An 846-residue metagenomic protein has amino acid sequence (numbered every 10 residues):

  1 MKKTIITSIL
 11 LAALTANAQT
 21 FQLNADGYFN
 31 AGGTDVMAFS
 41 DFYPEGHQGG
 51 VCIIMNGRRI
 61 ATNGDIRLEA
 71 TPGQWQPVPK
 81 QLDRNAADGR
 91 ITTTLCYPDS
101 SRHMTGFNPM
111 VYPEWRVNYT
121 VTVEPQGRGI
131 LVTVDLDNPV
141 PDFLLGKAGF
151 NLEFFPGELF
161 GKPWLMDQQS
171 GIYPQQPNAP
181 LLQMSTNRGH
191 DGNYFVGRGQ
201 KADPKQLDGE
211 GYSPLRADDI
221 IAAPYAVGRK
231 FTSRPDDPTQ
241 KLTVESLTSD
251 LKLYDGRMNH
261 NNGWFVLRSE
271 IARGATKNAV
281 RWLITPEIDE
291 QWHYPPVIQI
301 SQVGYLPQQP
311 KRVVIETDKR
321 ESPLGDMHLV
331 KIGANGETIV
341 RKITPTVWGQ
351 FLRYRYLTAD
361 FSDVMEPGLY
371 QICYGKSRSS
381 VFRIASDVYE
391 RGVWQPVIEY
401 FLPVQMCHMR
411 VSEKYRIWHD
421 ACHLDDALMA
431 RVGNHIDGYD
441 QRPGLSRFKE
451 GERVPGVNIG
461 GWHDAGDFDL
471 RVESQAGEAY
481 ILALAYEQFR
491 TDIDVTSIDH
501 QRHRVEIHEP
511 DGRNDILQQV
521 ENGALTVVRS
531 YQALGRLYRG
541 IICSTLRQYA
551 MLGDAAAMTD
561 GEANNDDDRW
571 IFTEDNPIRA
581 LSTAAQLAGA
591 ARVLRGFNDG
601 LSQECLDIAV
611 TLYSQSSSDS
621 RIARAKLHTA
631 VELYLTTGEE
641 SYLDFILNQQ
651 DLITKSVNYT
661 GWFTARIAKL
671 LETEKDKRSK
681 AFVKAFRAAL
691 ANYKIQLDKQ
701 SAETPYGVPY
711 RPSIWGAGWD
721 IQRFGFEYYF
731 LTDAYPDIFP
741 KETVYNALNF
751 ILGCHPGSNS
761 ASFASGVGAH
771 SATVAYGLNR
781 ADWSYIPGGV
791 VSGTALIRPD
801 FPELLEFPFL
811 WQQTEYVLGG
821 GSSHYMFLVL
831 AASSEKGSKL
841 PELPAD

Functional and structural regions predicted by a protein language model:
T4-L14: Sec-dependent N-terminal signal peptides
Q19-D88, M184-I221: Beta-strand-rich N-terminal accessory domains
L68-V140: Extended, loop-rich substrate-binding clefts of extracytoplasmic carbohydrate-active enzymes
L131-L181, K376-V388: Acidic (Asp/Glu-rich), glycine- and aromatic
L159-L165, Q291-P310, S379-I417: Low-complexity, Pro/Ser/Thr- and charge-rich linker/hinge segments at domain boundaries
A202-P235, V303, K311-G375, V388 (+7 more regions): Aromatic (Trp/Tyr) and acidic
L207-Q291, A832: Beta-strand-rich recognition/accessory modules
R502-Q519: Acidic, glycine-anchored loop motifs typical of Ca2+
